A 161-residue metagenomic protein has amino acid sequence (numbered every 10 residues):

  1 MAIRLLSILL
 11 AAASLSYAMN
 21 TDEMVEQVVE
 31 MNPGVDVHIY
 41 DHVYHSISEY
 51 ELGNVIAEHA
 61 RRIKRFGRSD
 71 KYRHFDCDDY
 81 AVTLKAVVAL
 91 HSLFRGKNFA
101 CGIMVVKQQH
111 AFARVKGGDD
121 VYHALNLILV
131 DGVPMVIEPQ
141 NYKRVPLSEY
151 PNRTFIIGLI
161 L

Functional and structural regions predicted by a protein language model:
M1-L9: Sec-dependent signal peptide recognition, specifically the positively charged N-region followed immediately by
L9-A18: Hydrophobic h-region of N-terminal signal peptides that target proteins for export in Gram-negative bacteria
Y17-L161: A structural boundary/capping signal
